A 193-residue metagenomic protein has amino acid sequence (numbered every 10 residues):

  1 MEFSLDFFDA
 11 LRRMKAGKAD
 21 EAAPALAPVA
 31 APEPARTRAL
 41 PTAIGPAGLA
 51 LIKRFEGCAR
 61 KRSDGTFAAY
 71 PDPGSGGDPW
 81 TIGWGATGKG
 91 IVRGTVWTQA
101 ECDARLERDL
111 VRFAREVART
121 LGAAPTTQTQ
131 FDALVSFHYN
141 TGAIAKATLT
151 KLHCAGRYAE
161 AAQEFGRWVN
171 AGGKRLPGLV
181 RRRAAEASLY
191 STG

Functional and structural regions predicted by a protein language model:
M1-G193: Cell-wall polysaccharide-cleaving catalytic domain and substrate-binding groove, primarily in peptidoglycan/chitin
